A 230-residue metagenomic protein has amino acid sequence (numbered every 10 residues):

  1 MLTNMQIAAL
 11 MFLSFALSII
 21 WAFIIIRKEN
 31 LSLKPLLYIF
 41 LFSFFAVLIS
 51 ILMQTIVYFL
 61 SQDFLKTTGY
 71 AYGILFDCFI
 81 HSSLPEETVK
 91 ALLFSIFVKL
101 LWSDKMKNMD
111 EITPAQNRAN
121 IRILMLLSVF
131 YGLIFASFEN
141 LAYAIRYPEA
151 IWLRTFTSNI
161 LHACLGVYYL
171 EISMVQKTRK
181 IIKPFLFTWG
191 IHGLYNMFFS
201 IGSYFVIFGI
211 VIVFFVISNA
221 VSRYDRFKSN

Functional and structural regions predicted by a protein language model:
M1-N230: Hydrophobic alpha-helical segments at protein termini of multi-pass membrane proteins
